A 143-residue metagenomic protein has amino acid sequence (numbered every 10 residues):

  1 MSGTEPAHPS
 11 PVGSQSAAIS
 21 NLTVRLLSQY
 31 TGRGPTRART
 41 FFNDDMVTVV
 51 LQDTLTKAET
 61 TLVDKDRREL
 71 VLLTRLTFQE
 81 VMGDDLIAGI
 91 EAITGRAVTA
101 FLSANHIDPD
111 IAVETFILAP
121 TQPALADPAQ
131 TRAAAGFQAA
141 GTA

Functional and structural regions predicted by a protein language model:
M1-A143: Interaction-mediating elements
